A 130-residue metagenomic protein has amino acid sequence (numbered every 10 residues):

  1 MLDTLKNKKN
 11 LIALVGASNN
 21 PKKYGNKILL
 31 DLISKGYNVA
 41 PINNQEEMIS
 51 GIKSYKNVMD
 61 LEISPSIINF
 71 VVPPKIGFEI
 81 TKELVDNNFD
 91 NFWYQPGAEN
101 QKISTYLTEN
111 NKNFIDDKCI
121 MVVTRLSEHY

Functional and structural regions predicted by a protein language model:
M1-Q45, S50: Hydrophobic, well-ordered beta-alpha structural blocks that scaffold small-molecule cofactor pockets
Y37, N87-F92, N110-K112: A short helix->loop->beta-strand "cap" motif at the edges of active sites that frequently abuts
I52-N57: Conserved SAM-binding strand-loop segment of SAM-dependent methyltransferases
V58, I63-A98: Mid-chain, well-packed structural core segment of small domains
P96-V123: Rossmann-fold NAD(P)-binding glycine/threonine-rich loop
V123-Y130: A charged, well-structured terminal subsegment
